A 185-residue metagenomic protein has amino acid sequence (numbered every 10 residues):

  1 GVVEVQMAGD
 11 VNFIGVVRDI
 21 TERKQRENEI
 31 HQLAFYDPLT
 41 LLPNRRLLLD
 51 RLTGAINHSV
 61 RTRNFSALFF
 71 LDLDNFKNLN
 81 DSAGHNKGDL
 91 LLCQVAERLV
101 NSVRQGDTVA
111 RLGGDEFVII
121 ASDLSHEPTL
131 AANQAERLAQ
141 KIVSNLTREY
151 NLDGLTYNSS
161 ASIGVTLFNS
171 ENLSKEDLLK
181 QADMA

Functional and structural regions predicted by a protein language model:
G1-F13, S174: Short loop/turn elements at sensory-signaling interfaces that couple input to output
D10-F13, S66, S162: PAS (Per-ARNT-Sim) sensory domains
V16, F69: Sensory beta-strand/linker motifs that couple input domains to effectors
R18-H31, N75: PAS-associated C-terminal cap
D19, D72, D123: Conserved acidic
H31-F35, L41-A67, D74-R104, A110-G114 (+3 more regions): Conserved long alpha-helical elements within nucleotide-processing catalytic cores of c-di-GMP signaling and class III
V109, R137, K141-N145, N151 (+2 more regions): Cyclic nucleotide signaling catalytic output domains
